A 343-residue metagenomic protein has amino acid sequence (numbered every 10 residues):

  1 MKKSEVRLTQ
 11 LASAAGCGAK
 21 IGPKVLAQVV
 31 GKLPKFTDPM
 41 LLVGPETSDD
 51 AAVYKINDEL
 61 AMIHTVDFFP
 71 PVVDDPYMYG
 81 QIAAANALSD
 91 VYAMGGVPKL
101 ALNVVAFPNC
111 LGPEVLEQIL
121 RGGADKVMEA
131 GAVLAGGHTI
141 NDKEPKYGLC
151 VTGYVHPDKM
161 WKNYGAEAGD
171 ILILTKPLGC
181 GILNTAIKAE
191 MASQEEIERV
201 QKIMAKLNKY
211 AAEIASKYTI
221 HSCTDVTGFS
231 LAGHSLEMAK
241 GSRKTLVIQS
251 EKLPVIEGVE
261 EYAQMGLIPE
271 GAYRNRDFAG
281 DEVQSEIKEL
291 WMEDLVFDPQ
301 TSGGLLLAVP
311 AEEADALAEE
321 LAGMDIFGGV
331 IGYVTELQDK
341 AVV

Functional and structural regions predicted by a protein language model:
M1-A93, A132, E167-L172, P177 (+2 more regions): N-terminal glycine-rich phosphate/pyrophosphate-binding loops that anchor nucleotide-derived ligands and cofactors
K2-A14, V25, N109-V133, N141-P145 (+2 more regions): Glycine-/charge-enriched secondary-structure boundary and capping motifs
L41-V43, A51-Y54, D90-Y92, A124 (+5 more regions): A generic local secondary-structure boundary/capping motif
A51-A52, L60-I63, P98-L102, G131-V133 (+11 more regions): Structural motif
I56-V73, V97-A192, Y333: Glycine-rich anion-binding loops of enzyme active sites
P76-L102, R121-E129, L207-T219, V226 (+1 more regions): Small-aliphatic-rich amphipathic alpha-helix that forms the alpha element of a beta-alpha
C150-K159, E195-A215, K288-E289: Active-site glycine-rich loop that binds ribose-phosphate moieties when present
N184-V200, M324-F327: Short, compositionally biased
